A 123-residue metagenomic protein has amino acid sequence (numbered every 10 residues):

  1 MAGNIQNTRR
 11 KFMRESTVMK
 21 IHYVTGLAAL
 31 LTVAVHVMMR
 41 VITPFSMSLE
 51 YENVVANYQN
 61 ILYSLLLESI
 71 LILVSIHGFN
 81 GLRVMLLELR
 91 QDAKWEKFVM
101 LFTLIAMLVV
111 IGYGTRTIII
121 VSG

Functional and structural regions predicted by a protein language model:
M1-G123: Membrane-embedded alpha-helical bundles that constitute the cytochrome b-like, heme-associated redox core of multi-pass
